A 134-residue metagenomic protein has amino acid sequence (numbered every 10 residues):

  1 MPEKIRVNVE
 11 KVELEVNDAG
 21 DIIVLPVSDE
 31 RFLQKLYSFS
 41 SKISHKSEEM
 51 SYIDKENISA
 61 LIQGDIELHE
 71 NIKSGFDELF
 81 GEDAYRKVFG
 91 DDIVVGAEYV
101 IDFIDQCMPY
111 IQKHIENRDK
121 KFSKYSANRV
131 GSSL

Functional and structural regions predicted by a protein language model:
M1-S47, R118-L134: Short, charged/polar N-terminal "headpieces" of proteins
V9-E13, G64, S74: Residue-level detector of functional hotspots within protein domains
V24, S28, A60-G64, L68 (+1 more regions): Non-transmembrane, amphipathic alpha-helical segments
L33, Y37-S40, S44, K73 (+3 more regions): Residue-level detector of alpha-helical secondary structure
L33-L68: Acidic, aromatic-enriched beta-alpha/helix-loop junctions
A60, G64, E70, N117 (+1 more regions): A broad "ordered helical/assembly scaffold" signature
D65-F80: Charged, long alpha-helical segments
E78-L134: C-terminal charged interaction modules
